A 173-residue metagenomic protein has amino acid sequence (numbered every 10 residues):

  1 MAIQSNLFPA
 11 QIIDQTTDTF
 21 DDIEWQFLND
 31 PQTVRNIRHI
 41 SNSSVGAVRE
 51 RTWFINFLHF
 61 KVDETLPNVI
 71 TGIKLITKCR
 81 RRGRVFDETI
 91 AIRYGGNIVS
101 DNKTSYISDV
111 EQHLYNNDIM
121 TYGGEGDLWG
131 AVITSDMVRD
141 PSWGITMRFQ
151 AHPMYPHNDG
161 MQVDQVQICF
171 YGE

Functional and structural regions predicted by a protein language model:
M1-E173: Disulfide-rich extracellular domains of secreted proteins
